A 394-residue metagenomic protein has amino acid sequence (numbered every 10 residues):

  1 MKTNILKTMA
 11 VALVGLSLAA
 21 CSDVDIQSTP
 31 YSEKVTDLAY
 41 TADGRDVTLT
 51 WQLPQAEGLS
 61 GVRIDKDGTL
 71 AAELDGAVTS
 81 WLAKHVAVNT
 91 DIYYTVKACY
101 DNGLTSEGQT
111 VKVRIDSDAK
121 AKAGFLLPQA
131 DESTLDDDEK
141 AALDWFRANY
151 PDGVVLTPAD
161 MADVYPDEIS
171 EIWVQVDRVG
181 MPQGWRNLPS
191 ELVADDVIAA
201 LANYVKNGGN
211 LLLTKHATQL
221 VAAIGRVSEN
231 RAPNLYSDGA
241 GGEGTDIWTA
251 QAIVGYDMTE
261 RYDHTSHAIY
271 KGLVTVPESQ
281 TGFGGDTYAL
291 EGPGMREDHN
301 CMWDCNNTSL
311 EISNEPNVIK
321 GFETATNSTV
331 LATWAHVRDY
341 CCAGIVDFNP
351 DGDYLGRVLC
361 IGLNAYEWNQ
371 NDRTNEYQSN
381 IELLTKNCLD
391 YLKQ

Functional and structural regions predicted by a protein language model:
S17-A20: C-terminal motif of bacterial Sec signal peptides marking the signal peptidase cleavage site
S22-G58, V88, D101-D118: Pro/Thr/Ser/Gly-rich low-complexity, intrinsically disordered linker/stalk tracts
P54-T69: Solvent-exposed loop/turn segments flanking beta-strands in beta-repeat/beta-sandwich domains
K122-R231: Helical hinge/lid and interdomain linker segments adjacent to catalytic or ligand-binding clefts that mediate domain
M181-M302: A glycine-rich, often tryptophan-bearing local segment used as a flexible ligand/cofactor-contacting loop or short
A252-R357, G362: Catalytic beta-strand/loop cores that center a nucleophilic Ser/Cys/Thr and support acyl-enzyme chemistry
